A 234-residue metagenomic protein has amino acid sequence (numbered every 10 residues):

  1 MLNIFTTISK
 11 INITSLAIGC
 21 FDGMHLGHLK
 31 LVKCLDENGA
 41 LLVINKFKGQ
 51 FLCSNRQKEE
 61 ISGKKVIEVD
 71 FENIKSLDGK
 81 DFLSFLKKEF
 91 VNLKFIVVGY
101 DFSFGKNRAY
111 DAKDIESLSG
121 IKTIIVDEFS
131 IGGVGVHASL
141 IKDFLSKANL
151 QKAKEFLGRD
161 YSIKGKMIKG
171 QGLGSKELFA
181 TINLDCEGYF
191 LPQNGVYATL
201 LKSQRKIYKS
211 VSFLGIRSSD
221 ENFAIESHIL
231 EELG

Functional and structural regions predicted by a protein language model:
L2-I4, V66, T123-I125: Generic structural signal for residues in well-ordered beta-strands
N3-S54: N-terminal catalytic cores of NTP/NDP-binding nucleotidyl/phosphoryl-transfer enzymes
I11-T14, C34-A40, S62-V66, V91-N92 (+1 more regions): Short glycine/proline-enriched coil/turn segments at helix->beta-strand junctions
K46-Q50, N73-S76, F104-G105: Short, small-residue-enriched loops and turns at beta-alpha junctions that line or gate enzyme active sites
G49-F51, R56-Q57, K65, G79 (+1 more regions): Active-site-adjacent structural elements in enzyme catalytic cores
V66-I74: A conserved beta-strand->alpha-helix junction
L77-T181, Y189-N194, S203-Q204: Classical nucleotidyltransferase
Q171-G234: Phosphate/ribose-recognition catalytic cores of enzymes acting on nucleotide-derived substrates
